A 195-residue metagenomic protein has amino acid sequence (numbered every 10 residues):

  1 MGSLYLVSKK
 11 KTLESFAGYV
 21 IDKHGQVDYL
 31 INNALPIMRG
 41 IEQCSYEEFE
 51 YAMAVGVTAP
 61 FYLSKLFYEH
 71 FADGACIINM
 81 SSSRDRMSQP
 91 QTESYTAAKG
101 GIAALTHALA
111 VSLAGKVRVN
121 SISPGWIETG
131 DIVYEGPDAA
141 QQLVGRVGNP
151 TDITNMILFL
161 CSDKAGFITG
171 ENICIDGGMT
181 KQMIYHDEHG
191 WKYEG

Functional and structural regions predicted by a protein language model:
N33-M38, G178: Conserved NAD(P)H cofactor-binding loop of Rossmann-fold oxidoreductase domains
G40-E50, D138: Substrate-binding pocket helix/loop in short-chain dehydrogenase/reductase
E42, G74, M87-E93, G145 (+2 more regions): Active-site loop immediately N-terminal to the catalytic Tyr-X3-Lys motif of short-chain dehydrogenase/reductase
S64, A98, T106: Active-site helix of classical SDR
E69, A110-G115, G166: Alpha-helical segment proximal to the catalytic Tyr-Lys
S121, P137-I168, I175-G177: C-terminal helical subdomain
L158, T169-G195: Short C-terminal tail/terminal secondary-structure segment of NAD(P)H-dependent dehydrogenase/reductase domains
